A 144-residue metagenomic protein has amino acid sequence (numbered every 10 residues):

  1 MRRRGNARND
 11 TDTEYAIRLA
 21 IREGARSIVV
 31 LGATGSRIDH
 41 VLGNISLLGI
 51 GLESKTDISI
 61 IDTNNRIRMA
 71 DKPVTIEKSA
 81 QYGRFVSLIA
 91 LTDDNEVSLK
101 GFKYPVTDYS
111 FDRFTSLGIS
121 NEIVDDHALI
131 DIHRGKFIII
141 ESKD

Functional and structural regions predicted by a protein language model:
M1-E53: Acidic/Gly/His-enriched mid-domain segments of enzyme catalytic cores or analogous surface patches that mediate
R2-R4, I60, A90: Structural signal for conserved beta-strand scaffold positions within catalytic alpha/beta enzyme cores
R22, I50-T56, D93, Y109 (+1 more regions): Generic secondary-structure signature for well-ordered alpha-helical cores
L31-A33, I61, I89: Short beta-strand segments
N44-I45, G49-G83: A contiguous pocket-lining binding segment that forms or flanks enzyme active sites
A70-D144: Long, charged alpha-helical interface segments
